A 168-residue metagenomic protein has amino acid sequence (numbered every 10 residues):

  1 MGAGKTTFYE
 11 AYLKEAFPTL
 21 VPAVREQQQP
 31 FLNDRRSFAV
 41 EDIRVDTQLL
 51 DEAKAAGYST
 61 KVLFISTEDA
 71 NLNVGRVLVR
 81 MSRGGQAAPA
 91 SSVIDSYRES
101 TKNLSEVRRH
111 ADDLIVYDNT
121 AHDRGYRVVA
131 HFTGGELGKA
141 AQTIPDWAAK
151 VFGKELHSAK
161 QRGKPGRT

Functional and structural regions predicted by a protein language model:
M1-Y12: Glycine-rich phosphate-binding P-loop
A3, V45, S66-L72, A121-D123: Conserved nucleotide-binding/hydrolysis micro-motifs of P-loop NTPases
L13, R35, A111-D112: Short, well-ordered alpha-helix to beta-strand connector turns
T19-I65, S100: Glycine-rich phosphate-binding loop used to anchor ATP phosphates in small-molecule kinases, encompassing both
V21-R25, T47, A70-N71, A87-A90 (+1 more regions): Amphipathic alpha-helical transducer elements in NTP-driven molecular machines
A53-R83: A contiguous binding-surface segment within folded domains or other stable secondary-structure elements
V79-G166: Conserved GTP-binding G-domain of TRAFAC-class P-loop NTPases and closely related GTPase folds
